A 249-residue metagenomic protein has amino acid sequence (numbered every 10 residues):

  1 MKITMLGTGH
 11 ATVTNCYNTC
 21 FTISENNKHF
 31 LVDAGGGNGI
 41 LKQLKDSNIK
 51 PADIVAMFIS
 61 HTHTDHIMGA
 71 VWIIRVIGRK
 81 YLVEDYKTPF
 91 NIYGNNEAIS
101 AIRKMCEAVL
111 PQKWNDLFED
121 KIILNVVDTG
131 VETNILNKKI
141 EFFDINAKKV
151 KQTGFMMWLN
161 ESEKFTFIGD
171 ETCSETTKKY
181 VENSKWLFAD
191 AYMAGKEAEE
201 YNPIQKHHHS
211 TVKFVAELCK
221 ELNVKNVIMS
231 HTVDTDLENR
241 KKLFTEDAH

Functional and structural regions predicted by a protein language model:
M1-S47, K151-D170, W186: Conserved beta-strand hairpin/beta-sheet module of binuclear metal-dependent hydrolase folds, prominently
V13-N15, V126-K196: Active-site-proximal loop/helix segment associated with metal-binding centers of metalloenzymes
K28, Y86-F90, L222-V227: A short helix->loop->beta-strand "cap" motif at the edges of active sites that frequently abuts
L31-G35, I54-D65, G69, N95 (+3 more regions): Active-site neighborhood of phospho(di)ester-bond hydrolases with catalytic His/Asp-centered motifs
N38-N91: Active-site metal-binding motif and surrounding structural segment of the metallo-beta-lactamase
I49-A52, T88, D120, E182 (+1 more regions): Structured loop/turn residues at beta-strand edges in well-structured enzyme cores
Y86-K151, N160: Metallo-beta-lactamase
C173-H249: Cap/insert and terminal regions of metallo-dependent hydrolase folds
